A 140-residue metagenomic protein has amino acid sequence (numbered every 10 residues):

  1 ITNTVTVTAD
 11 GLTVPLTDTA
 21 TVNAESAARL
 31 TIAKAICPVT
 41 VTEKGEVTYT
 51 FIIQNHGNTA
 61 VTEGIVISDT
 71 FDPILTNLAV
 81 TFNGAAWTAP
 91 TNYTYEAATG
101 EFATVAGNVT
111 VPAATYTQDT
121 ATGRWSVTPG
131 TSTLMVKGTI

Functional and structural regions predicted by a protein language model:
I1-I140: Exported/extracytosolic protein signature
